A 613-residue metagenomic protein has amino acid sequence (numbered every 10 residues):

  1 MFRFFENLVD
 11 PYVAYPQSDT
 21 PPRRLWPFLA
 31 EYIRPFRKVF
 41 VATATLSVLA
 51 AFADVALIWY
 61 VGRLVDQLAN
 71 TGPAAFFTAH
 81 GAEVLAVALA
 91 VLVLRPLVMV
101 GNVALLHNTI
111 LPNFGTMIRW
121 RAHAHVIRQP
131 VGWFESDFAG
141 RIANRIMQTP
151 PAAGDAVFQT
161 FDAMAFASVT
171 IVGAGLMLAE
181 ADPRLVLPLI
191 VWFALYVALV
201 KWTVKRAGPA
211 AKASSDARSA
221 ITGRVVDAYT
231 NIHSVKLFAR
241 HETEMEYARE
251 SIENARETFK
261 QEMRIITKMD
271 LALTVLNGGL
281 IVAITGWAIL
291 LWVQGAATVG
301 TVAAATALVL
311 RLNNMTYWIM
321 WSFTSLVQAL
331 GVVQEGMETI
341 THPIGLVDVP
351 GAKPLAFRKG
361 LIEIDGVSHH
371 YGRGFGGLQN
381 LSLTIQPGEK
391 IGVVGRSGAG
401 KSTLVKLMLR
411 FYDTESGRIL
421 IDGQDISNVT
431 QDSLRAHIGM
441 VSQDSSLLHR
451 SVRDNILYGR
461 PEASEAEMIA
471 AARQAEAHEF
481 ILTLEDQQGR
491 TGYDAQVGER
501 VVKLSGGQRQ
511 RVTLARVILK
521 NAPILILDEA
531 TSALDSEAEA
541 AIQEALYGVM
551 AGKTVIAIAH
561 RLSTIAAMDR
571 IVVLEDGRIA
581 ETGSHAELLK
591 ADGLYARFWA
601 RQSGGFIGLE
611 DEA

Functional and structural regions predicted by a protein language model:
M1-D54, A69-A88, N102-I110, I118 (+9 more regions): Membrane-integrated ABC transporters
E6, A14-P22, T45, A53-G62 (+13 more regions): Juxtamembrane helix-loop junctions of ABC transporter transmembrane domains
A30, R34-K38, V131-G132, Q148-V157 (+8 more regions): An intracellular "coupling" helix at the cytosolic face of ABC transporter transmembrane type-1 domains
V39-L49, L94, Q159-A213, A283-T298 (+1 more regions): Transmembrane helices of ABC transporter permease
F40-V98, A179-V186, G286, G295-V299: Transmembrane helix-loop-helix hairpins at lipid-water interfaces of multipass membrane proteins, especially the type-1
V87-M99, F193-V197, I266-G286, V299-T324: Hydrophobic alpha-helical segments in the permease module
L237-R240, R264, L312-T339: Cytosolic ends of transmembrane helices, especially the final helix of ABC transmembrane type-1 domains
V349, L355-A613: ABC-type nucleotide-binding domain
